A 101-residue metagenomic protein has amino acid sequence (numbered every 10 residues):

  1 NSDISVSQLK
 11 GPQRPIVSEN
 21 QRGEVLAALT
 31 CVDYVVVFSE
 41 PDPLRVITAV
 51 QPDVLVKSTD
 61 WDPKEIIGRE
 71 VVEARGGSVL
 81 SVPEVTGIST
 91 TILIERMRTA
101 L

Functional and structural regions predicted by a protein language model:
N1-L101: Nucleotidyltransferase catalytic core that binds NTPs
